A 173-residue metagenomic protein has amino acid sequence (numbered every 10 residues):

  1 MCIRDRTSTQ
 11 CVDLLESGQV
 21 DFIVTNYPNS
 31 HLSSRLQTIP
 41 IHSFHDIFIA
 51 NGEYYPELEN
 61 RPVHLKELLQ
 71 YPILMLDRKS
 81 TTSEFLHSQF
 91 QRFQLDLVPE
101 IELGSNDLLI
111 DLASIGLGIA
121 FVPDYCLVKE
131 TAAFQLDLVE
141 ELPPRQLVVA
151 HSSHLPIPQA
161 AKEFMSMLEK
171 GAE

Functional and structural regions predicted by a protein language model:
M1-L32, E102-L103: Central regulatory/effector-binding core of bacterial HTH transcription factors
I3, Q91-E100: A local structural motif
T9, P28, E53, D107 (+1 more regions): Alpha-helix/helix-capping structural signal
T9-V20, R92, D107-G116: Short helices/loops that flank or line small-molecule/ion binding pockets
L32-I39, F44, D107-H154: Beta-alpha-beta core module
R35-I73: Flexible hinge/capping segments at coil-to-helix
I49-Y54, L147-I157: A bilobed periplasmic-binding-protein/Venus flytrap-type ligand-binding module shared by bacterial periplasmic
P56-E57, Y71-F93, I157-A161, M165: Secondary-structure junction motif
